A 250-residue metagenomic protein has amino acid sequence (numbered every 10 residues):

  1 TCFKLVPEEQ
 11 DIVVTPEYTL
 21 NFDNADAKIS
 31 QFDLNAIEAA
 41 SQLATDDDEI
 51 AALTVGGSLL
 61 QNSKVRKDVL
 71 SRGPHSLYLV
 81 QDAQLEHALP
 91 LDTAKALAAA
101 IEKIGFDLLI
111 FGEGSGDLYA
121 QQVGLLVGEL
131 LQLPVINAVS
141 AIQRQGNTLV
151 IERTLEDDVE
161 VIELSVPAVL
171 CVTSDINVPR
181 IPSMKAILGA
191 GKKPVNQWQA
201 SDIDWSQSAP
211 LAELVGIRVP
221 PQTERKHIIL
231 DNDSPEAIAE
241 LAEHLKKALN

Functional and structural regions predicted by a protein language model:
T1-N250: N-terminal glycine-rich FAD/FM-binding segment characteristic of electron-transfer flavoproteins
